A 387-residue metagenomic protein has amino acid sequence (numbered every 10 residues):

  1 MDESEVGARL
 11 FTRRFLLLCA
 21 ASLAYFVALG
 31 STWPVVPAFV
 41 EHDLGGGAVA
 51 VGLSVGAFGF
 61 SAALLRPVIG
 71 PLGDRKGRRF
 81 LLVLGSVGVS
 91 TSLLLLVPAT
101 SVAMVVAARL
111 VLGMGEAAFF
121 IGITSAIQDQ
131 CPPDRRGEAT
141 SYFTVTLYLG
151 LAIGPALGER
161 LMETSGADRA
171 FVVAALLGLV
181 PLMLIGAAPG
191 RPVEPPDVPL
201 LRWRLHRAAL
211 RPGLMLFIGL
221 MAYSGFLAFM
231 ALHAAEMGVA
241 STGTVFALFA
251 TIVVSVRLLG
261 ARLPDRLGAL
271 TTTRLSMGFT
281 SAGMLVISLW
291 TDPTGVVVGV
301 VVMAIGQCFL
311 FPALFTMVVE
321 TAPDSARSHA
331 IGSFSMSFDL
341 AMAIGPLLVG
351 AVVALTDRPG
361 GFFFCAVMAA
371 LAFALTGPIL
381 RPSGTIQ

Functional and structural regions predicted by a protein language model:
G45, G77, P98-A103, G268 (+1 more regions): Helix-breaking motifs and short loop linkers at transmembrane-helix boundaries and internal kinks in secondary membrane
G59-P67, L151-A152, V253-L258, M342-A343: Residue-level signature of mid-helix packing/kink "hotspots" within the transmembrane helices of 12-pass Major
L64-T100: Conserved MFS/SLC helix-loop-helix module at the cytosolic interface between two early adjacent transmembrane helices
L65-G77, V256-G268, V353: Helix-to-loop junctions at the C-terminal end of transmembrane segments in multipass secondary transporters
F80-L94, A175, T272-L285: Structural signature of the two symmetry-related core transmembrane helices
A103-V111, T294-V302: Paired small-residue
A108-T146, T316: Cytoplasmic helix-loop-helix junction between adjacent transmembrane helices in 12-TM secondary transporters
A175-E194, F373-L380: C-terminal membrane-cytosol helix-exit motif in multi-pass small-molecule transporters
